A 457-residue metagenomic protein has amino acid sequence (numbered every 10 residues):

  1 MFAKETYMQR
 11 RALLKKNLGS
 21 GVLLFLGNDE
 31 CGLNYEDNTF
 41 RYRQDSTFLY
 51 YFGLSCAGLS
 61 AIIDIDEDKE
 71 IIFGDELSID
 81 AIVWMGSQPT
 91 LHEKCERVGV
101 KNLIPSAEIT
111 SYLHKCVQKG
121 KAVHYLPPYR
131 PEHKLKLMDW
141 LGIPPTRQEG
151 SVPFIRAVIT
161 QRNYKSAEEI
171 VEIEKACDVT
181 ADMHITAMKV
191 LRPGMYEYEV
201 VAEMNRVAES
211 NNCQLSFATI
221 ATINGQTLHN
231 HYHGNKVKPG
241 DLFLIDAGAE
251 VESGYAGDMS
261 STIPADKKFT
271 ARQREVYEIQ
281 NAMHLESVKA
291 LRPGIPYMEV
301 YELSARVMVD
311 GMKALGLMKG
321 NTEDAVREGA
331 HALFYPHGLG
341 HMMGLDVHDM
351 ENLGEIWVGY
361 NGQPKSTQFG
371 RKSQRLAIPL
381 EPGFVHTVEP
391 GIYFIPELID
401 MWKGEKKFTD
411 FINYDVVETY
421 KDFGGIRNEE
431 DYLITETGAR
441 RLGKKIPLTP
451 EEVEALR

Functional and structural regions predicted by a protein language model:
M1-R457: Active-site neighborhoods and metal-handling regions in enzymes and metal-associated proteins
